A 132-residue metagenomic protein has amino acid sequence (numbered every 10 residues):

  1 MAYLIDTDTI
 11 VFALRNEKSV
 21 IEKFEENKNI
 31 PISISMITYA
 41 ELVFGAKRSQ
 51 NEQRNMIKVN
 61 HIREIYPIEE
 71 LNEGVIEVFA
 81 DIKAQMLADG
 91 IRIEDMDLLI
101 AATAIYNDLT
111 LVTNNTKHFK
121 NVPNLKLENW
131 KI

Functional and structural regions predicted by a protein language model:
M1, E25, A101, I105-I132: Acidic, PIN/NYN-like endoribonuclease modules and their adjacent C-terminal/linker elements
M1-S35, F44-H61: Short, well-structured N-terminal submotif of metal-dependent ribonuclease cores
D6-T7, L42, F79, A104 (+1 more regions): Generic structural signal for small/hydrophobic residues in well-ordered secondary structure, especially within
T9-I10, T38, V75, K117-H118: Alpha-helix capping/helix-boundary segments
S49-Q53, M86-L87, N129-K131: Short, hinge-like loop/turn segments at secondary-structure boundaries
P67-N114: Active-site neighborhoods of divalent-metal-dependent phosphate/nucleic-acid chemistry enzymes
